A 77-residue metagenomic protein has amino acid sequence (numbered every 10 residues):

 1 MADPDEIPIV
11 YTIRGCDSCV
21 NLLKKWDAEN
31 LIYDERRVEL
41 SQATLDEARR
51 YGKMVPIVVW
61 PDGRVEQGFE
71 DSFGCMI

Functional and structural regions predicted by a protein language model:
M1-L31: Local sequence-structure signature of Cys/Sec-based thiol-disulfide redox active-site neighborhoods
P4, L45-R49: Short secondary-structure transition/capping segments
C19, T44-L45: Short, well-ordered alpha-helical microsegments
W26, A48-Y51, S72-M76: Alpha-helix C-terminal capping segments
L31-T44: Thiol-based oxidoreductase modules, predominantly thioredoxin-like and allied folds used for disulfide exchange
Y33-R36, I57-V58, V65: Generic alpha-helical hydrophobic packing signal
R49-V59: Structural micro-motif
W60-I77: Non-catalytic, surface beta->alpha helical segment in thiol-disulfide oxidoreductase systems
